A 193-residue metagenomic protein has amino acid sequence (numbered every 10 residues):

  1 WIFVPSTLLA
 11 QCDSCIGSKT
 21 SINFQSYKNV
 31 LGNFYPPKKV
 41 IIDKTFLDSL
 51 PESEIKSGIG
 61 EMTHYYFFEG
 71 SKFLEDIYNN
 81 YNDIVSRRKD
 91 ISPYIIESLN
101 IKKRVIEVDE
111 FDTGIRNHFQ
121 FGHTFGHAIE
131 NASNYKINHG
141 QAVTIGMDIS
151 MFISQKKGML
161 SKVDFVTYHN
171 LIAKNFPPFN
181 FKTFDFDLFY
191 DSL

Functional and structural regions predicted by a protein language model:
W1-N79: A glycine/threonine-rich phosphate-anchoring loop and its flanking beta-alpha core in nucleotide/phosphate-binding
S26, N131, L193: Glycine-rich, charged/polar anion/phosphate-binding loops that engage phosphate groups from diverse ligands
G60-H64, I96, I149, D191: Generic alpha-helical structural context detector
N80-D187: Active-site segments that bind and position negatively charged phosphate/pyrophosphate groups
D187-L193: Short, intrinsically disordered, charge-balanced linker/junction segments flanking boundaries in proteins
